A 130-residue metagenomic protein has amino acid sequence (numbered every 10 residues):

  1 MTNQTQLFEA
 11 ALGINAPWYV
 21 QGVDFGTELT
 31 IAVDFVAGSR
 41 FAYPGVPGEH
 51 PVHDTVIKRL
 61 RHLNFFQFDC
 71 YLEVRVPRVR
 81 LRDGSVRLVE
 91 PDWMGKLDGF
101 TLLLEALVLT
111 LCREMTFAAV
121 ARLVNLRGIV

Functional and structural regions predicted by a protein language model:
M1-V86: Short, conserved DNA-binding cores of transcription-related domains
V56-V130: Short, positively charged, Gly/Tyr-enriched micro-motifs that form contact patches at catalytic or ligand/partner
